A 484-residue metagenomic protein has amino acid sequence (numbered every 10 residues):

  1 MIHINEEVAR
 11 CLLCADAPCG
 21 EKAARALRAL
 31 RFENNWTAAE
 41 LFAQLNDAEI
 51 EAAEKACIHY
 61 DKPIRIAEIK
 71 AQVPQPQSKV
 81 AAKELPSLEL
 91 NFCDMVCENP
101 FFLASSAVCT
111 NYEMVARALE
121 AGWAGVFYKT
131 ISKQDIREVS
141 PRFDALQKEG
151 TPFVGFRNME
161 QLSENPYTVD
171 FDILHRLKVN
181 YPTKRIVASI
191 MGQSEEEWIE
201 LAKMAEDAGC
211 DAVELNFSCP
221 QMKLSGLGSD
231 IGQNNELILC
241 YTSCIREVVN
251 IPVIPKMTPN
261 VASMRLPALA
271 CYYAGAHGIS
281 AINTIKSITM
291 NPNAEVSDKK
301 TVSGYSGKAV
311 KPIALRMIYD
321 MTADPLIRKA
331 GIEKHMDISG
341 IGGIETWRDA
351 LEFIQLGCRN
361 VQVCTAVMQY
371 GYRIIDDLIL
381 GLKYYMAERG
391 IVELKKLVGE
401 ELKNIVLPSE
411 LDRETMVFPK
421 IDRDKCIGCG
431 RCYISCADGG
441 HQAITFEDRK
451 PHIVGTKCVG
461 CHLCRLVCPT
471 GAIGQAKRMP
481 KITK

Functional and structural regions predicted by a protein language model:
M1, I58-E84, L378, L382-V392 (+5 more regions): Flanking helices and flexible, charged tails adjoining ferredoxin-like Fe-S electron-transfer domains in multi-subunit
M1-L13, N35-A52, L407-G428, Q442-G460 (+1 more regions): Ferredoxin-like iron-sulfur electron-transfer modules
L13-F32, I50-Q72, F353, R431-R449 (+1 more regions): Iron-sulfur cluster-binding cysteine motifs and their immediate structural context in ferredoxin-like electron-transfer
A29, N34-Q75, D320-I327, W347-K403 (+1 more regions): Extended, hydrophobic interaction surfaces within ordered domains
P76-I186, G192-Q193: N-terminal capping/small domains of soluble enzymes
N99-S105, A124-K129, I186-I190, V213-L215 (+6 more regions): Hydrophobic faces of well-ordered beta-strands that scaffold small-molecule active sites in alpha/beta enzyme cores
A116-A121, M191-S339, W347-E352, L356-N360 (+4 more regions): Alpha/beta enzyme core
E138-T151, M290-S303, Q355, A366-I391: C-terminal helical cap(s) of enzyme catalytic domains, especially alpha/beta-barrels
